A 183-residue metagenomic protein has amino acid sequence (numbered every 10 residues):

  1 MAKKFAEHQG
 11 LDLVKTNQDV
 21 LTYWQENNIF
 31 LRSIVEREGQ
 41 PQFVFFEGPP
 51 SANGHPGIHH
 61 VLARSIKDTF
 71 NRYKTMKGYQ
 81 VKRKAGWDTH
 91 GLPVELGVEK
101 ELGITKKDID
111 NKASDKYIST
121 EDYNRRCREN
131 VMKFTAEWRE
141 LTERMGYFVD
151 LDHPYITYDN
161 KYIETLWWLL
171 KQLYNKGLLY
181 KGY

Functional and structural regions predicted by a protein language model:
A2-Y183: N-terminal, positively charged nucleic-acid-binding surface of large information/translation enzymes
